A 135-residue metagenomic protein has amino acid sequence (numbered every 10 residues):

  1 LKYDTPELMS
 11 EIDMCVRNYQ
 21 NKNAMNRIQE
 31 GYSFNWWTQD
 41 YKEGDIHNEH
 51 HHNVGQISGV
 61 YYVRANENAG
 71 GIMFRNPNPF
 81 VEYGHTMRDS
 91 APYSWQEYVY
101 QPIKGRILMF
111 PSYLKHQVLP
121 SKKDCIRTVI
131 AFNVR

Functional and structural regions predicted by a protein language model:
L1-Q29, I46: Non-heme Fe(II)/2-oxoglutarate
I12-Y19, Q96, I103, H116: Hydrophobic, well-ordered secondary-structure segments that either form specific early membrane-associated helices used
R17, R64, R135: Residue-level marker of positions within ordered structural domains that often coincide with functionally constrained
I28-G31, K122-D124: A short beta-turn/loop motif at secondary-structure boundaries
T38-M109, L119, I126: Catalytic core of non-heme Fe(II) oxygenases with the double-stranded beta-helix
V118-R135: C-terminal/domain-terminus segments
